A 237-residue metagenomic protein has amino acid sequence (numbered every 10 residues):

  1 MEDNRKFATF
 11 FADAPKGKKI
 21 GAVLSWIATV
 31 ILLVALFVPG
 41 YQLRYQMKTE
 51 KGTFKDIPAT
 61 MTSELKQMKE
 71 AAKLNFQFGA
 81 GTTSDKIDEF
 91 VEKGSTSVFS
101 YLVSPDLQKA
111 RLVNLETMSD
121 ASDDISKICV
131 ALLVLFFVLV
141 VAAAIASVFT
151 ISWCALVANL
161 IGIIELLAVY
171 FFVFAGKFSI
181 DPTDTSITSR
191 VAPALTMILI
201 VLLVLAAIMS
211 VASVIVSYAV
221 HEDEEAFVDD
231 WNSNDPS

Functional and structural regions predicted by a protein language model:
M1-I31, A35-A59: N-terminal topogenic module of multi-pass integral membrane proteins
D3-A8, F149-C154, A206-D235: Cytosolic juxtamembrane helix at the C-terminal end of the final transmembrane segment
T9-I20, T117-K127, A146-W153, S186-M197: Juxtamembrane loop-transmembrane helix junctions in multi-pass integral membrane proteins, especially the extracellular
F11, K73, M118, V157 (+1 more regions): Intrinsically disordered, low-complexity peptide-like regions
K18-P39, I125-V173, L203-S217: Signature of small four-pass
P39-D124, K177-P193: Long, glycine/tryptophan/cysteine-rich extracytoplasmic
Y41-K48, V148-S152, F174-P182, Y218-E225: Transmembrane helix-loop junctions in multipass membrane proteins, especially transporters and channels
T188, A192, L199-L205, Y218 (+1 more regions): Membrane-proximal bilayer-interacting regions
